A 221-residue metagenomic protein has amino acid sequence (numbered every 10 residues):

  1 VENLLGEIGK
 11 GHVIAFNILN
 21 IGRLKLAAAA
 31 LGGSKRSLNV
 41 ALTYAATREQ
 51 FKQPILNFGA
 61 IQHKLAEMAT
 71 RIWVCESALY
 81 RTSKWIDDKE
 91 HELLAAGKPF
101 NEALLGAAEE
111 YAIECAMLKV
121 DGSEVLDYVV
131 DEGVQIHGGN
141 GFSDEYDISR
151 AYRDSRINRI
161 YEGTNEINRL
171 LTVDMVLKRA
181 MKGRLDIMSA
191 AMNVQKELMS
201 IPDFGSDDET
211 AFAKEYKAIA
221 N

Functional and structural regions predicted by a protein language model:
V1-N221: Flavin-dependent oxidoreductase catalytic core characteristic of acyl-CoA dehydrogenase/oxidase-like enzymes
